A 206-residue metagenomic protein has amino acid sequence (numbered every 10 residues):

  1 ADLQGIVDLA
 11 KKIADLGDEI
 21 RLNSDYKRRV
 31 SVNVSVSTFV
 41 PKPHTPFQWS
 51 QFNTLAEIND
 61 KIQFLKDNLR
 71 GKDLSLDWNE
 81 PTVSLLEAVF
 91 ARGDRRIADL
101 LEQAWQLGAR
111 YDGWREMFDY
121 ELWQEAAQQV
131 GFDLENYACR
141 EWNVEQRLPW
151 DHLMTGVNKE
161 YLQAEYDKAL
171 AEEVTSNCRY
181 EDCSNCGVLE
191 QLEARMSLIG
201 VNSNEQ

Functional and structural regions predicted by a protein language model:
A1-K27, H44-N59: Conserved non-cysteine loop/helix-boundary elements of the Radical SAM core domain that shape
I6-L16, K61-N68, E165-A169, L189-L192: Generic, well-ordered alpha-helical scaffold segments in large soluble proteins
I13, N33, S203-Q206: A domain-scale signal for long, ordered structural cores in large, multidomain proteins
L16-I20, S24, F64-S75: A structural motif corresponding to the C-terminal end of an alpha-helix and its immediate exit/capping segment
R29-N33, D73-S75: Beta-sheet entry/capping signal
N33-V40: Non-cysteine beta-strand/loop elements that form the S-adenosyl-L-methionine
K42-T45, L85-E87: Short catalytic/ligand-binding loop motif for oxyanion handling, primarily in non-cytosolic enzymes, centered on
R70-Q206: Radical SAM enzyme core and accessory elements
